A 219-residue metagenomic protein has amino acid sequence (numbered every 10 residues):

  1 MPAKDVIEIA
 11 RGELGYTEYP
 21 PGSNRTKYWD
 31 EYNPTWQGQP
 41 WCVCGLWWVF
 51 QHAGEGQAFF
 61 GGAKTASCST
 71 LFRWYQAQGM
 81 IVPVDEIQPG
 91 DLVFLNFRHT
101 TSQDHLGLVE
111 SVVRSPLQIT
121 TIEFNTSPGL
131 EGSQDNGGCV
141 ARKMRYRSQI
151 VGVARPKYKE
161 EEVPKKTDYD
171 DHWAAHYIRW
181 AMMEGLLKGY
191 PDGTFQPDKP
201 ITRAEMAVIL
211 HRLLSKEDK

Functional and structural regions predicted by a protein language model:
M1-G56, K157: N-terminal capping segments
M1-K4, W36-C44, S69, I81-V84 (+2 more regions): Soluble non-cytosolic domains of exported or imported proteins
P2-K4, E55-P128: ...with weaker cross-activation on analogous glycine-rich loops/strands in unrelated enzymes
R11-E18, W47-E55, L95-R98, M183-L186 (+1 more regions): Sec-exported extracytoplasmic/periplasmic mature domains
P20-T35, S133-K143, T194-Q196: Short, polar loop/linker segments at the starts of domains and inter-domain junctions
V43-W48, E162-K219: Short, solvent-exposed alpha-helical surface patches in non-cytosolic proteins
R114-E160: Active-site signature of cysteine proteases
